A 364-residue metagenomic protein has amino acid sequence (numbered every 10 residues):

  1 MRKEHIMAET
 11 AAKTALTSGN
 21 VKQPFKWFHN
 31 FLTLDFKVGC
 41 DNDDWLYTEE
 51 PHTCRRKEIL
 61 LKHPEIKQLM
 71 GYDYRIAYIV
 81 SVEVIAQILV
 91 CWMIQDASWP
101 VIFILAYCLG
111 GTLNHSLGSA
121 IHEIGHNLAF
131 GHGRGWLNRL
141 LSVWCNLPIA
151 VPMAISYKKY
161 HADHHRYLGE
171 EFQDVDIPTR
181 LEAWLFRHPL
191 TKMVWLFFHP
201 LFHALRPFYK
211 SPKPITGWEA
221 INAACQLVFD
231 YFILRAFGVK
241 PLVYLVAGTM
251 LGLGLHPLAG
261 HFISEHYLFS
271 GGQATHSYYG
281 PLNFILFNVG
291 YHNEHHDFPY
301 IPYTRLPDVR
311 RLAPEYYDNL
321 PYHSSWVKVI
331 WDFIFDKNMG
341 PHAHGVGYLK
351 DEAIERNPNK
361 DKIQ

Functional and structural regions predicted by a protein language model:
M1-G111, V143, L147-Y244, T304-R305 (+1 more regions): Non-catalytic, topology-defining segments of multipass membrane proteins
L61, S81, W136-L140, G254 (+3 more regions): Generic alpha-helical secondary structure signal
W92, F130-G131, Q173, A274 (+2 more regions): Short, function-defining helix-loop hinge/capping sites that tune catalysis or transport
L109-I121, M153-I155, P200-A204, L245-G271 (+1 more regions): Transmembrane alpha-helical segments that form the membrane-embedded catalytic/substrate-channel core of multi-pass
L117-H126, Y157-G169, F262-L268, I285-I301 (+1 more regions): Histidine-centered catalytic micro-motifs
S119-L141: Aspartate-rich (DDxxD/NDxxD/DxxxD) Mg2+/diphosphate-binding motifs and their adjoining helix-loop segments
R139-V143, A274-F287: Membrane-cytosol interface motif
